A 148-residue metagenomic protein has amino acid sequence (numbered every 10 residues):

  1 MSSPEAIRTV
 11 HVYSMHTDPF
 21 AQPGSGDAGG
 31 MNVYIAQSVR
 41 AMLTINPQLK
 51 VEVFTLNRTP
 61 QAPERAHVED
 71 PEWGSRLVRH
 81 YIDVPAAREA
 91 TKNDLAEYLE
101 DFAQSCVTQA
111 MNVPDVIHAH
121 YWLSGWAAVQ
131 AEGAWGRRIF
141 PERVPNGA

Functional and structural regions predicted by a protein language model:
M1-A6, A128-I139: Short amphipathic alpha-helices and their capping/turn segments at secondary-structure boundaries
M1-E69: N-terminal subdomain of nucleotide-sugar transferases
H11, E132-A148: Active-site proximal beta-strand in glycosyltransferases
H16-Q22, V84-R88, A148: A short, flexible beta-alpha/helix-coil linker loop
L49, S75, R137-R138: A structural micro-motif
W73-W126, Q130: Conserved nucleotide-sugar donor-binding subdomain of glycosyltransferases
